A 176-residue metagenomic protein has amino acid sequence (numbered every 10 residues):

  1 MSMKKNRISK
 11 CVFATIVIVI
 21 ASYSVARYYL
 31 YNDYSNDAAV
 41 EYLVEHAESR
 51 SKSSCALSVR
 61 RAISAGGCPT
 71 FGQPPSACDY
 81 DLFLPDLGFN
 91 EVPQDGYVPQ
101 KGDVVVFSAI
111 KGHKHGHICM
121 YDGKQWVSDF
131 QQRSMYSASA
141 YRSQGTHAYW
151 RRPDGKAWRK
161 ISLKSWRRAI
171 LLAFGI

Functional and structural regions predicted by a protein language model:
S2-I18: N-terminal Sec-pathway targeting helices
M3-N6, Y23, A56, H147 (+1 more regions): General helical secondary-structure elements
F13, I18-I20, S53, G88 (+1 more regions): N-terminal non-cleavable signal-anchor helices
I18-P75, D81-L82, I170-F174: N-terminal capping segments
R27-L30, V44, K114-I176: Aromatic- and glycine-rich peptidoglycan recognition patches
V59, I63, V105, Y149-W150: Hydrophobic beta-strand residues in large extracellular and virion-surface proteins
F71-S139: ...with weaker cross-activation on analogous glycine-rich loops/strands in unrelated enzymes
